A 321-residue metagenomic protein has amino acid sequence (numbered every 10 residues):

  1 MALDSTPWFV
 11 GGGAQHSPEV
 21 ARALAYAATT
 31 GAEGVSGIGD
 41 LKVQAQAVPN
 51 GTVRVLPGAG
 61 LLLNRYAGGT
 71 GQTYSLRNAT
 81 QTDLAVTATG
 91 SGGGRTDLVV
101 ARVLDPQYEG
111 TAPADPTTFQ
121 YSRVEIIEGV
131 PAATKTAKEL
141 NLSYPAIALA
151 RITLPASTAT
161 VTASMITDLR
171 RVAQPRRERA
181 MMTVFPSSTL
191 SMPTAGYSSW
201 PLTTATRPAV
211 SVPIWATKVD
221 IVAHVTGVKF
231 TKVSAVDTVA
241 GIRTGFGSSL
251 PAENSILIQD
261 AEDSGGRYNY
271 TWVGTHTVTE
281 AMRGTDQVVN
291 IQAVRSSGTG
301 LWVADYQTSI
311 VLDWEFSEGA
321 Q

Functional and structural regions predicted by a protein language model:
A2-G93: Glycine-rich, flexible loop motifs
W8, G60-S188: Beta-strand-rich solenoidal segments
A32-N50, L84-G93, L190-A216, F230-V239 (+1 more regions): Surface-exposed ligand/attachment interfaces on beta-rich extracellular proteins
A79, G92-G94, I214-A216, R267 (+1 more regions): Surface-exposed coil/turn segments at beta-strand junctions on protein surfaces, enriched
D97-V99, V219, Q287: Residue-level detector of short, conserved catalytic/binding motifs and their immediate flanks
S143-I147, S157-T160, F185-A205, D263-N269 (+1 more regions): Solvent-exposed, conformationally flexible loop/turn segments
L169-V236, V311-Q321: Terminal (often C-terminal
V222-Q321: Terminal beta-strand-rich extracellular "head" domains that mediate receptor/glycan or other ligand binding
